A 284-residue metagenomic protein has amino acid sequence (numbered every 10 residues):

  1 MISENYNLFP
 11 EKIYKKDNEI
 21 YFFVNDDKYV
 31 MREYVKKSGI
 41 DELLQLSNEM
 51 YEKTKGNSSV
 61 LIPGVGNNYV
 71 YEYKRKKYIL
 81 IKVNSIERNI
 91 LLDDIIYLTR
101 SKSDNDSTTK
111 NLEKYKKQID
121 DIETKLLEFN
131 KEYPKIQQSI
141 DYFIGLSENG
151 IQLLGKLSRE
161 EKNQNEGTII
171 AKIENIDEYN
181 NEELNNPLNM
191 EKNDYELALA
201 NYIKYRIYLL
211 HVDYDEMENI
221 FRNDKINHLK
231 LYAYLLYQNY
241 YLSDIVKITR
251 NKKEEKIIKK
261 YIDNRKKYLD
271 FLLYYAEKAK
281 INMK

Functional and structural regions predicted by a protein language model:
M1-D26, K37-S38: ATP-binding glycine-rich phosphate-binding loop
N25-K28, N180-E182: Active-site beta-strand-loop-beta-strand hairpin of nuclease catalytic cores that positions key catalytic residues
D26-S107: ATP-binding pocket architecture of kinase catalytic cores
Y34, T109-A171, D215-N219, Y275 (+1 more regions): ATP-dependent phospho-/nucleotidyl transfer catalytic cores
L61, L154-L199: Active-site acidic catalytic loop and adjacent metal/ATP-binding pocket of ATP-dependent phosphoryl transfer enzymes
Y73-N89, D120-N130, Y237-K260: A glycine-centered beta->alpha junction motif in the catalytic cores of kinase/phosphotransferase enzymes
N180-I226: Active-site Asp-x-Gly
L242-K284: ATP/Mg2+ or Mg2+-diphosphate-binding catalytic cores that bind nucleotide phosphates or diphosphates via glycine-rich
